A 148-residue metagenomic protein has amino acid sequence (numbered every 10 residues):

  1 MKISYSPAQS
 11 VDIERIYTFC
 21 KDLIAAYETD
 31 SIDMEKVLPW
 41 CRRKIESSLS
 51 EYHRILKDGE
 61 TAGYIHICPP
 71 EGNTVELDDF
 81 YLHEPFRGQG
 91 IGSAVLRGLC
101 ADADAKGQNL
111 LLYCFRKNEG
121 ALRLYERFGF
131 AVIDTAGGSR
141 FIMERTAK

Functional and structural regions predicted by a protein language model:
I3-D79, H83-E84, L96-G98, D102 (+1 more regions): Acetyl-CoA-dependent GNAT
S31-M34, Q89, N118: Flexible, glycine- and charge-enriched loops at secondary-structure boundaries
R87, L112-L122, G138-A147: Conserved beta-strand-loop-alpha-helix junction that forms the acyl-donor binding cleft
G88-L96: Glycine-rich acyl-CoA binding loop
S93, A105, T146-K148: Acyl-donor (CoA/ACP) binding surface of acyl/acetyltransferases
S93, K117-D134: Conserved active-site alpha-helix within GNAT-family acetyltransferase domains
A103-Y113: Conserved GNAT acetyl-CoA-binding A-motif
